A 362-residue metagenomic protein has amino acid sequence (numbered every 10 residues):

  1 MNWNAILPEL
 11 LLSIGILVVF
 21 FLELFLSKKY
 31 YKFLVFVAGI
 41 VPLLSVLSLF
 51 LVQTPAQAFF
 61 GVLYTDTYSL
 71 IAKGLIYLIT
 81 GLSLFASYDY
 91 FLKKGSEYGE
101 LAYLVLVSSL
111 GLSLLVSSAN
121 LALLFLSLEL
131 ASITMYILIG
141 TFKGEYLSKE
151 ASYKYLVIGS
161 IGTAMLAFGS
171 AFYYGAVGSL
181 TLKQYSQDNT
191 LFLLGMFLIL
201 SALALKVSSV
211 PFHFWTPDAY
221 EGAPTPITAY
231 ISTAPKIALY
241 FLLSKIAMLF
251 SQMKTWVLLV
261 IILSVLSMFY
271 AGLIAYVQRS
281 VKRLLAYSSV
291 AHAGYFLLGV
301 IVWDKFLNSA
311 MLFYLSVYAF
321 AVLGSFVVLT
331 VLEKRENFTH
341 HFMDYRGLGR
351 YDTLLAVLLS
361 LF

Functional and structural regions predicted by a protein language model:
M1-F362: Alpha-helical transmembrane segments of multi-pass membrane proteins predominantly involved in bioenergetics
